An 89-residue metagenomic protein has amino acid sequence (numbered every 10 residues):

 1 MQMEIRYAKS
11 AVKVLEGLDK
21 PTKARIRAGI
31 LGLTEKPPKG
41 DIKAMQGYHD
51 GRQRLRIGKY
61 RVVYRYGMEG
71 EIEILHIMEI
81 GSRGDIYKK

Functional and structural regions predicted by a protein language model:
M1-Q2, H49: Solvent-exposed, charged interface segments at domain starts and junctions
Q2-K9, K13, P21-A24, I57-Y60 (+1 more regions): Enriched for short, Lys/Arg-rich terminal
R27, E35, I74: A short beta-strand-loop micro-motif that forms or neighbors metal/cofactor- and ligand-binding patches at active-site
L31-R54: A short, surface-exposed loop/turn module that caps and links secondary-structure elements
